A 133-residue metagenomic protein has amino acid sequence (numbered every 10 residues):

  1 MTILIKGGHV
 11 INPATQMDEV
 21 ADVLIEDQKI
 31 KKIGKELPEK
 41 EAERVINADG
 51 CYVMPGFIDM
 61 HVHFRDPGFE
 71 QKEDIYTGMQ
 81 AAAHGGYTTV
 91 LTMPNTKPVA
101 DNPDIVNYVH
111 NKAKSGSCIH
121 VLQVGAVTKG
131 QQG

Functional and structural regions predicted by a protein language model:
M1-K40: N-terminal metal-binding scaffold of metallo-dependent hydrolase/deaminase domains
G8, V23, Q28, G50 (+4 more regions): Divalent metal-coordination and catalytic microenvironments
I11, M93, V124: Conserved residues at the C-terminal ends of beta-strands
L37-V53: Active-site metal-binding motif and surrounding structural segment of the metallo-beta-lactamase
A48-G116: Metal-associated gating/positioning segment near the N- to mid-region
K112-A126: A glycine-rich helix N-cap at a beta->alpha junction
A126-Q132: Active-site beta->alpha loop and helix N-cap motifs at the rims of alpha/beta catalytic domains
